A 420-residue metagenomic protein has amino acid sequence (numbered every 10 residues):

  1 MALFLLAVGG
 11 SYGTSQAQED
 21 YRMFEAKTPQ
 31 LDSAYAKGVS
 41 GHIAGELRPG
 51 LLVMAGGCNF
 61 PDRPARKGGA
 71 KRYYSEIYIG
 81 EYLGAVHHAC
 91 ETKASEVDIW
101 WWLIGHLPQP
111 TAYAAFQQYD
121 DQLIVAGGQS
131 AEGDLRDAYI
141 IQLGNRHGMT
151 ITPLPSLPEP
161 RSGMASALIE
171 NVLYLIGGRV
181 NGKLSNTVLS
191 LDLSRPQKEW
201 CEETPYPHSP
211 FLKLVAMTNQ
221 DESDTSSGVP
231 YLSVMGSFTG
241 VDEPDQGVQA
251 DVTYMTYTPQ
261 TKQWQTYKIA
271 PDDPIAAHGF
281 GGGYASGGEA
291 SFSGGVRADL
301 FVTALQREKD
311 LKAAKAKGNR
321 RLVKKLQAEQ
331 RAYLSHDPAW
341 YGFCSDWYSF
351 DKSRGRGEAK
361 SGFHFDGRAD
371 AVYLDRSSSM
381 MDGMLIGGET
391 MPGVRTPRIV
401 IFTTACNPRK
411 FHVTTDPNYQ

Functional and structural regions predicted by a protein language model:
M1-G9: Bacterial N-terminal signal peptides
Y12-Q16: Sec/Tat signal peptide C-region and signal peptidase I cleavage site
A17-Q420: Kelch-like beta-propeller repeat domains
